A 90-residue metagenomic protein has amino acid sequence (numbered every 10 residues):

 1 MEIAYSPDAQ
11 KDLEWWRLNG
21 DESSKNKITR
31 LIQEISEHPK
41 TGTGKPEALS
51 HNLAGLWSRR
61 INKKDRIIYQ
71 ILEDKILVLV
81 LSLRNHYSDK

Functional and structural regions predicted by a protein language model:
E2-A4, K11-K25, S50, S58-K90: Enriched for short, Lys/Arg-rich terminal
Y5, S24-L31, K45: Amphipathic alpha-helical interface surfaces
K11, R30-Q33: Generic recognition of well-ordered alpha-helical segments within structured catalytic/regulatory domains
Q33-R59: A short, surface-exposed loop/turn module that caps and links secondary-structure elements
